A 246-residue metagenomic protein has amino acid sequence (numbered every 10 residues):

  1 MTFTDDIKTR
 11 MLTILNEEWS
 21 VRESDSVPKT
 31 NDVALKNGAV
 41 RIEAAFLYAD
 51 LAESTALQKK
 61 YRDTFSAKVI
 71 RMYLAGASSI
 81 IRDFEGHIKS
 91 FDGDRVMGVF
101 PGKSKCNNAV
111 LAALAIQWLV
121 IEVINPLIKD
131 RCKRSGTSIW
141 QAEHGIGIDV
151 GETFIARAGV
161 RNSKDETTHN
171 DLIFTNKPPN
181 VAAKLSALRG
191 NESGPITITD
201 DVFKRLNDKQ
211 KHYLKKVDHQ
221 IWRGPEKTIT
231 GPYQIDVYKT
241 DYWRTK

Functional and structural regions predicted by a protein language model:
M1-T30, F154, N162, V181 (+1 more regions): Intrinsically disordered, glycine/charged-rich C-terminal tails and inter-domain linkers that flank nucleotidyl cyclase
S26-L35, C132-K133: A short, compositionally biased domain-edge/stem linker segment
D32-L111: Catalytic NTP-binding/metal-coordinating core of nucleotidyl cyclase/transferase enzymes
L51, G102, V150, D200-D201: Residues immediately flanking
R62, V96-A142: Short helix/loop segment flanking the catalytic signature motif in cyclic-nucleotide metabolism enzymes
V69-M72, G76, L111-E122, N180 (+1 more regions): Long, highly charged amphipathic alpha-helices
A142-D149: Extended hydrophobic secondary-structure segments that form protein cores and membrane-embedded regions
D149, I155-S186: Catalytic-core segments of nucleotide cyclases and related cyclic-nucleotide turnover enzymes
